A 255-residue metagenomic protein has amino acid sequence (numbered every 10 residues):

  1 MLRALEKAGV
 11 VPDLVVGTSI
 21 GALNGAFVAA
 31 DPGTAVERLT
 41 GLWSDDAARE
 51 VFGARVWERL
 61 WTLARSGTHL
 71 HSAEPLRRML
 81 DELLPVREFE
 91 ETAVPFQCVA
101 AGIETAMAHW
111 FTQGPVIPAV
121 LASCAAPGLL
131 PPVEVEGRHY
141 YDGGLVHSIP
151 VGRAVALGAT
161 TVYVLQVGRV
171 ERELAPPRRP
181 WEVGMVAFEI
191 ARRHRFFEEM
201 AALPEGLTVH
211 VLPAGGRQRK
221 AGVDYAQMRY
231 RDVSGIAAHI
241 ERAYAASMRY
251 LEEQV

Functional and structural regions predicted by a protein language model:
M1-L76, L80, T112-A122, Q166 (+1 more regions): Patatin-like phospholipase
V36, E189-I190, V223: Short linear sequence motifs
A54-E171, A202, G206-E253: Active-site-adjacent alpha/beta core region of enzyme catalytic domains
P176-R195: Acidic, Ser/Thr-rich peripheral helices and adjacent loops at domain boundaries
E189, F196-E198, P204-G206: Thiamine diphosphate
